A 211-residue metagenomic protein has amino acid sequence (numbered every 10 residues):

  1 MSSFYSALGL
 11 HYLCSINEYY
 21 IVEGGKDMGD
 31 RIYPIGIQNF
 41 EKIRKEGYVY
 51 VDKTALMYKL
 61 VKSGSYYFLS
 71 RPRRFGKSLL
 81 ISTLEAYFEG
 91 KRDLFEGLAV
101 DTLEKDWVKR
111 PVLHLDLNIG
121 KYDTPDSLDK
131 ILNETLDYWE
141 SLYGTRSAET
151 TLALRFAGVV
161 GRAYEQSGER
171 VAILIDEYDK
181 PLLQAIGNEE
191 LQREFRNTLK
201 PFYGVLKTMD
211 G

Functional and structural regions predicted by a protein language model:
S2-G211: Phosphate-binding site recognition
